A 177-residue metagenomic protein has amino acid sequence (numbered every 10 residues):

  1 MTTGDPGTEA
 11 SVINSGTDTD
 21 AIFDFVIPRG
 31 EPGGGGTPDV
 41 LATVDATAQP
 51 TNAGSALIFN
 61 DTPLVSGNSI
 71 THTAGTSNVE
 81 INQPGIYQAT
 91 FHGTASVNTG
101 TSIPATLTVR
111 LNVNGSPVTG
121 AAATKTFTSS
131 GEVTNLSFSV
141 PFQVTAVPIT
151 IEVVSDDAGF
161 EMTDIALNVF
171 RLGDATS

Functional and structural regions predicted by a protein language model:
M1-P50: Collagen/collagen-like triple-helix sequence repeat recognition
G34-S177: Extracellular jelly-roll beta-sandwich "head" domains, especially the C-terminal globular C1q domain
